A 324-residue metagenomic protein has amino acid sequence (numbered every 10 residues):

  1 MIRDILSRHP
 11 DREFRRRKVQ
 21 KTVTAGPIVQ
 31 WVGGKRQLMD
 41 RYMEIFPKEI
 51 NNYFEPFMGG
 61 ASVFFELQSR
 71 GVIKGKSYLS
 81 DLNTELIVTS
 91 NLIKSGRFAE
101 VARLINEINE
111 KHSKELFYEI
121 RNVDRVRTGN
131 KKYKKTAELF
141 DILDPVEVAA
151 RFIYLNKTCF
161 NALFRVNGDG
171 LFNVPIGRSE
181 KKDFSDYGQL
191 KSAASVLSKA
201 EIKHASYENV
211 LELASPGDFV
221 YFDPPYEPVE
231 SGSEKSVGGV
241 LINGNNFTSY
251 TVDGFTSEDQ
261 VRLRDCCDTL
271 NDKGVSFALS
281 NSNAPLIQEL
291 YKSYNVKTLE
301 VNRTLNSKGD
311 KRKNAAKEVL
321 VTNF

Functional and structural regions predicted by a protein language model:
I2-R41, I93-Y221, P225-T248, R262-D265 (+2 more regions): SAM-dependent nucleic-acid methyltransferase catalytic core
K48-S113: Conserved S-adenosyl-L-methionine
P56-F57, S80, K203-A205, F222 (+1 more regions): Short His-Asn-centered micro-motif
G59, Q189, N281-P285: Short, polar loop motifs at secondary-structure junctions
S62-E66, L86-V88, N161-F164, L211 (+3 more regions): Short catalytic/ligand-binding loop motif for oxyanion handling, primarily in non-cytosolic enzymes, centered on
A150, A315-V321: Short hydrophobic/aromatic beta-strand or adjacent loop that forms the aromatic wall/cage of a ligand/substrate-binding
G217-K311, A315-K317: Conserved acidic-Pro-Pro-aromatic motif
